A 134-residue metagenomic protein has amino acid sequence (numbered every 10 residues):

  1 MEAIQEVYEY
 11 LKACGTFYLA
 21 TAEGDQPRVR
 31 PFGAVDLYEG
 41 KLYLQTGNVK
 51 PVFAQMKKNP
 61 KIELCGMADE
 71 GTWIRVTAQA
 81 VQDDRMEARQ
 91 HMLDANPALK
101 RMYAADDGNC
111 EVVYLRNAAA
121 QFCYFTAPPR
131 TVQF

Functional and structural regions predicted by a protein language model:
M1-Q5, T46-V52, P97-L99: Charged, amphipathic alpha-helical segments
E9-G24, I62-G66: A short, Trp-centered hydrophobic/proline-enriched beta-strand micro-motif
C14, N59, N96: Acidic-histidine catalytic/liganding microenvironments
T16, K41, K61, Q79 (+1 more regions): Structural motif
G33-D36, A80: Short, exposed beta-strand/loop patches in secreted or surface proteins that constitute
V35-E70: A short mixed-secondary-structure module that forms the rim of ligand-binding clefts
W73-F134: Charged, gly/pro-rich active-site loop segments
